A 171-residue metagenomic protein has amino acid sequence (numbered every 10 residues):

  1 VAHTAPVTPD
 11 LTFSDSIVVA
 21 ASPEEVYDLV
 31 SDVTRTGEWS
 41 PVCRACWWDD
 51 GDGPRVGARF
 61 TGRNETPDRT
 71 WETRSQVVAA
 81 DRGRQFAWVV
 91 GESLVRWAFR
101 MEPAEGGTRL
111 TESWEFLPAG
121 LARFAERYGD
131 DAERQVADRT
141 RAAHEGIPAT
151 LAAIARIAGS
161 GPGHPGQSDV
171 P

Functional and structural regions predicted by a protein language model:
A2-R55, D169-P171: Hydrophobic ligand-binding cavity/cleft-lining segments
L11, A21, G62, A132 (+1 more regions): Residue-level detector of alpha-helix boundaries and kinks
T12, V18, Q76, R100 (+1 more regions): Conserved beta-strand segments that form the floor/walls of ligand-binding pockets within enzyme and binding domains
V18-S22, R63-P67, E102-A104, S113-L117: Solvent-exposed residues in well-ordered beta-strands and their adjoining turns, especially edge/terminal strands
A20-P23, Y27, A137, R141 (+1 more regions): Short amphipathic alpha-helical segments with heptad-repeat character
W47-R96, A104, R109, E145-P165: Glycine-rich portal/gate segments that line the openings of hydrophobic small-molecule binding cavities
V89-E145, I154: Beta-strand/loop substructures that line and gate deep hydrophobic ligand-binding cavities in soluble
